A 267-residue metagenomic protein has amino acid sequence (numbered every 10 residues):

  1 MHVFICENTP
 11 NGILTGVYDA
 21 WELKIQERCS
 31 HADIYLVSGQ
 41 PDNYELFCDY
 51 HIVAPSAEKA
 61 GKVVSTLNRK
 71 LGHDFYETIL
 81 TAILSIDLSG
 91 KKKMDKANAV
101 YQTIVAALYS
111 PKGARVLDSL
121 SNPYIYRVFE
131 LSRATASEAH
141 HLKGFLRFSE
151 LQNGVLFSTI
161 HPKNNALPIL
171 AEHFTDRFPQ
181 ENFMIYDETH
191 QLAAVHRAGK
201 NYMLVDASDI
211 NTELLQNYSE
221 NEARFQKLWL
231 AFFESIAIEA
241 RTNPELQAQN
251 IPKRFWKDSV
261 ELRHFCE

Functional and structural regions predicted by a protein language model:
M1-A57: N-terminal ordered "arm"
V3, L14, D33-S38, A57-K59 (+1 more regions): Extended, charged helical/alpha-beta scaffold domains that provide interaction surfaces
